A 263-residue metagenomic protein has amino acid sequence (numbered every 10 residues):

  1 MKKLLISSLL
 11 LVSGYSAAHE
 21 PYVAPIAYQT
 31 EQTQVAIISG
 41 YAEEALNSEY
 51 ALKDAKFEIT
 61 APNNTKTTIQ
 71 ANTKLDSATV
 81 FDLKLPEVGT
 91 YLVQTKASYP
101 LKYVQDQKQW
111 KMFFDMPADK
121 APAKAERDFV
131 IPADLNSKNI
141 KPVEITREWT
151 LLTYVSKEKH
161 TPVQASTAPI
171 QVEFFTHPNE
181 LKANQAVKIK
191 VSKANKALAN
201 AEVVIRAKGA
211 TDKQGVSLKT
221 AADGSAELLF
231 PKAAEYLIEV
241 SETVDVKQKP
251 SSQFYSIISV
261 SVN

Functional and structural regions predicted by a protein language model:
M1-L4: Positively charged n-region of N-terminal signal peptides that target proteins for export
S13-Y15: N-terminal signal peptide c-region/cleavage motif recognized by signal peptidases
H19-F81: Start-of-domain marker
H19-V35, A121-V187, S192-A197, G209-T211 (+1 more regions): Beta-strand-rich domain onsets/edges
A51-L52, N195-A207: Short, ordered, surface-exposed loop/turn motifs in non-cytosolic proteins
E58-T67, E202-L218: Short amphipathic beta-strand segments in non-cytosolic proteins
L75-F81, K219-F230, A234: Glycine-centered loop-to-beta-strand initiation motif
A97-Q109, V244-P250: Short acidic/polar inter-strand loop motif in beta-rich domains
